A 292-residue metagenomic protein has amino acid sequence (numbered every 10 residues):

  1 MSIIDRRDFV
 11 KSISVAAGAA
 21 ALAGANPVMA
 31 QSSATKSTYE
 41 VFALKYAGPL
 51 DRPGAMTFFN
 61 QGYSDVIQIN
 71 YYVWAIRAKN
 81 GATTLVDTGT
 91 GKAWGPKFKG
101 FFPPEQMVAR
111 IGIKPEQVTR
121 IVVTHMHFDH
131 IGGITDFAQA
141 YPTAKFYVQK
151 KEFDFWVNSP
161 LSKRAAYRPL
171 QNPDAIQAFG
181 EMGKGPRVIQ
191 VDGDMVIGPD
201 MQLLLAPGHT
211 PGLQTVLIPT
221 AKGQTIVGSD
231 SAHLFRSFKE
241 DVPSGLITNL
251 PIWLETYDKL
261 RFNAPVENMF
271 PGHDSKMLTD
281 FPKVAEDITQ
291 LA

Functional and structural regions predicted by a protein language model:
M1-A17: N-terminal secretory signal peptides and thylakoid transit peptides that target proteins across membranes
I3-D5, T215-A292: Cap/insert and terminal regions of metallo-dependent hydrolase folds
G24-K45: C-terminal segment of N-terminal export signals and the immediately downstream linker at the start of the mature
S32-A34, A109-I113, Q117, K150-L205 (+1 more regions): Metallo-beta-lactamase
E40-A43, V73-A78, D192-P219: Core dinuclear metal-dependent hydrolase active-site scaffold
A47-R110, T215-S231: Conserved beta-strand hairpin/beta-sheet module of binuclear metal-dependent hydrolase folds, prominently
V86, R120-M126, Q149, L205-G208 (+3 more regions): Active-site neighborhood of phospho(di)ester-bond hydrolases with catalytic His/Asp-centered motifs
G100-Y147: Active-site metal-binding motif and surrounding structural segment of the metallo-beta-lactamase
